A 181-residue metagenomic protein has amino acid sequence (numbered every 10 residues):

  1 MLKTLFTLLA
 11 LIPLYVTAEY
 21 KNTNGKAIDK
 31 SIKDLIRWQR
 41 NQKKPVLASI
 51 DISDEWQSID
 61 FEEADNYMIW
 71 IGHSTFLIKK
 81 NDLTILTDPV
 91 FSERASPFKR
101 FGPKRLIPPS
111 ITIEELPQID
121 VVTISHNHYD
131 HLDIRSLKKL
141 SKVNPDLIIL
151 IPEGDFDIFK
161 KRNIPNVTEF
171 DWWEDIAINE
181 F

Functional and structural regions predicted by a protein language model:
T4-I12: Sec-dependent N-terminal signal peptides
L11-E115: Metallo-beta-lactamase
K30-S31, R100-I151, N166: Active-site metal-binding motif and surrounding structural segment of the metallo-beta-lactamase
K43-E63, I151-F181: Metallo-beta-lactamase
W70, Y129, W172-W173: Tryptophan-centered motif/residue detector
P89-F91, N127, G154: Active-site metal-binding loops of divalent metal-dependent hydrolases
S96-P97, D133-R135, K160-K161: Short glycine-/acidic-enriched loop or helix-start segments at secondary-structure transitions that form or flank
